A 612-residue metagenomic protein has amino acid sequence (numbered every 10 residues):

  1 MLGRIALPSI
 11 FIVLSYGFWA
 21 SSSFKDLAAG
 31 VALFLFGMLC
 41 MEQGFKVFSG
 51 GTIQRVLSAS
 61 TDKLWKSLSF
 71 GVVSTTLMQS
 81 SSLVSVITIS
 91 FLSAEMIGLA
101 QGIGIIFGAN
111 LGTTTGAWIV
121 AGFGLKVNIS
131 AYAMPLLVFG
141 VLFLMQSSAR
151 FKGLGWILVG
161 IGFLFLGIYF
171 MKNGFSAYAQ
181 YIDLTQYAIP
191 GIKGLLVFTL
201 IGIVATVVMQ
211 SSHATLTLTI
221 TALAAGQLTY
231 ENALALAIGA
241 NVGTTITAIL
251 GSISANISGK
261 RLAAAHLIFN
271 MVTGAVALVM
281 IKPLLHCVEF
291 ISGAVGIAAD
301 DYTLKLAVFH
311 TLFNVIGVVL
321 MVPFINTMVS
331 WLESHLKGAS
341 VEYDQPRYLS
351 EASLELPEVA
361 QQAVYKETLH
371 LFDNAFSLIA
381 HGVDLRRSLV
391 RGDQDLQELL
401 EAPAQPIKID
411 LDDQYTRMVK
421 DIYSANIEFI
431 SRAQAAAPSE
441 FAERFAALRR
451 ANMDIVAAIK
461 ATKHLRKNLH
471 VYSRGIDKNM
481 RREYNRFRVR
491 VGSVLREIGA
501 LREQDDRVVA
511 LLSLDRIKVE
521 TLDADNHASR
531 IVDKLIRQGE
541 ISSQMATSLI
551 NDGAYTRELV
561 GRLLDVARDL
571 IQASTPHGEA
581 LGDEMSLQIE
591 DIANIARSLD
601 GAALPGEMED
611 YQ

Functional and structural regions predicted by a protein language model:
M1-L33, Y132-F139, T368: Transmembrane alpha-helices
S9-F24, T114-N128, L144-Q146, S176 (+6 more regions): Transmembrane helix-loop junctions at the membrane interface of multipass transporters and ion channels
K25-T88, S148-T219: Membrane-embedded alpha-helical segments and adjacent helix-loop junctions characteristic of multi-pass solute
V31-F34, G51, R55, A59 (+15 more regions): Alpha-helical transmembrane segments of multi-pass membrane proteins, especially transporters and channels
G44-L57, F91-A100, Y178-L184, L218-A224 (+3 more regions): Juxtamembrane helix-loop transition segments at the membrane interface in multi-pass membrane proteins
T75-S80, V84-G112, A117-F139, T206-G243 (+3 more regions): Membrane-interfacial helix-loop connectors
I97, F123-V127, S254, S258 (+6 more regions): Cytosolic, long alpha-helical scaffolding segments
V138, V159-M171, F269-L278: Small-residue-rich segments of transmembrane alpha-helices in multi-pass membrane proteins, especially helix faces
